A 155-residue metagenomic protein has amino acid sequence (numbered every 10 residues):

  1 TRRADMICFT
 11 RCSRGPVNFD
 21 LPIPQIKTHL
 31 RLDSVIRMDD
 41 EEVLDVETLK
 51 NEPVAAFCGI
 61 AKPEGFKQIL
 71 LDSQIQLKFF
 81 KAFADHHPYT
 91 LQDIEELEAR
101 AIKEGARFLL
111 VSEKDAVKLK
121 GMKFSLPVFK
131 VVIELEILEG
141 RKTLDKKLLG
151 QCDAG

Functional and structural regions predicted by a protein language model:
T1-F108, A154: C-terminal accessory "lid"/substrate-recognition subdomains
P16-P22, K118-L126: Short loop/helix-cap segments at secondary-structure boundaries that form the rim of catalytic
V43, S73, G121, L126 (+1 more regions): Hydrophobic alpha-helical segments
N51, K62, G121, I137-E139: Generic structural "secondary-structure junction" signal
A84-P88, L126-G155: Short, flexible loop segments at boundaries between secondary-structure elements
K103, D115-L119: Cofactor-cradling patches in redox/metallo enzymes
F108-E113, F129-V132: Conserved active-site loop/cleft motifs that coordinate metal ions or position small ligands
